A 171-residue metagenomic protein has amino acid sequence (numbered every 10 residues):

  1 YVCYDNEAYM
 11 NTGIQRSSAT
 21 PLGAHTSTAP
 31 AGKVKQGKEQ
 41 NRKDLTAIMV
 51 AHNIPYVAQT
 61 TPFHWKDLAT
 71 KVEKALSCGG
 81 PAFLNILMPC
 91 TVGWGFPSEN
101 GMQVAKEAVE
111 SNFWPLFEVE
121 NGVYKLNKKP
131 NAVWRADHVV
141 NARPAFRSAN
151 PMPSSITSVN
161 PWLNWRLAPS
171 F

Functional and structural regions predicted by a protein language model:
Y1, D5, A108: Acidic, His- and aromatic-enriched active-site or binding-groove loops in soluble protein domains that engage sugars
D5, I54, P62-F63, L87-P89 (+1 more regions): Histidine- and/or cysteine-centered catalytic micro-motif in compact active-site loops
N6-N11, T91-G93: Short gly/pro/ser/thr-enriched loop/turn and capping motifs at secondary-structure boundaries
Q15: Residues forming the flavin
S18-C78: Conserved thiamine diphosphate
L68-F171: Glycine/aspartate-rich loop-and-adjacent alpha/beta segment that forms the canonical ThDP
